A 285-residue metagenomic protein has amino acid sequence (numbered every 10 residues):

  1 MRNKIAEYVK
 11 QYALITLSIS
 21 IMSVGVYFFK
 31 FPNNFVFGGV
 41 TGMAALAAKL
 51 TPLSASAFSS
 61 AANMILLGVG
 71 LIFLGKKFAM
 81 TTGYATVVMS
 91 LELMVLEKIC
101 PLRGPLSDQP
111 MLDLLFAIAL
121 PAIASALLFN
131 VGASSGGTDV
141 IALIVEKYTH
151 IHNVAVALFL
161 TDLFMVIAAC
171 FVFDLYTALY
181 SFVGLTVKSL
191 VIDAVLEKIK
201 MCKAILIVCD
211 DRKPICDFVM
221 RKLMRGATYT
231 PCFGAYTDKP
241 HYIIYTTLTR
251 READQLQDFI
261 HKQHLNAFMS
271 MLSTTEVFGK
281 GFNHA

Functional and structural regions predicted by a protein language model:
R2-D211: Core subunits and conserved enzymes of cellular information-processing and envelope-translocation systems across
L50, I123, K147-I151, A157-T161 (+3 more regions): Positively charged, small/polar-rich N-terminal and surface patches that mediate targeting and assembly and bind
